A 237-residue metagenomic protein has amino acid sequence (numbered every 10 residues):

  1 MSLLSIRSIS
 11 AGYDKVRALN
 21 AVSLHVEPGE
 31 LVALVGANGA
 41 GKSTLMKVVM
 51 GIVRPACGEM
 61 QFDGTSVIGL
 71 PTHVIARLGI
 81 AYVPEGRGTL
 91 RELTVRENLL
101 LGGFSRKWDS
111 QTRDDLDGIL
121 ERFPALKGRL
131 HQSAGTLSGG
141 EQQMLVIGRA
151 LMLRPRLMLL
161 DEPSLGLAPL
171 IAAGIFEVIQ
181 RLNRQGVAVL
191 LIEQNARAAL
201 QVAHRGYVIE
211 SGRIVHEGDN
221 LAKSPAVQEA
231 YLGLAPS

Functional and structural regions predicted by a protein language model:
D14, L70, V95-D114, R122-K127 (+2 more regions): ABC-type ATPase nucleotide-binding domains, specifically the catalytic core motifs of the NBD
V35-A37: The feature captures the beta-strand-to-loop junction immediately N-terminal to the Walker
M50: Helix-to-loop junction immediately C-terminal to a conserved catalytic motif
G58-V67, L78, Q111-L116, H216-G218: Conserved ABC transporter NBD signature motif
S133-L137, E141: Conserved ABC ATPase signature
A150-L151: ABC ATPase C-loop
R213-L234: Conserved beta-strand-loop-alpha-helix hinge in the C-terminal portion of ABC ATPase nucleotide-binding domains
